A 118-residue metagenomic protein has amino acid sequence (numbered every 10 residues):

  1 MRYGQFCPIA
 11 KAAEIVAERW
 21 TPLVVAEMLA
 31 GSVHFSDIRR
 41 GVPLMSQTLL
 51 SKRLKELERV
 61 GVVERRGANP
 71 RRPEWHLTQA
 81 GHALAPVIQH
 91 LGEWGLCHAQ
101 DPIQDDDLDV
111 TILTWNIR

Functional and structural regions predicted by a protein language model:
C7-T48, R71: N-terminal helix-turn-helix DNA-binding core of bacterial DNA-binding proteins
A17, N69-H90: Basic, amphipathic "hinge/linker" alpha-helix immediately C-terminal to the N-terminal HTH DNA-binding motif
R53: Residues within the DNA-recognition helix of helix-turn-helix
G61: Glycine-centered, phosphate/nucleic-acid-interacting loop/turn motifs that mediate DNA/RNA or nucleotide
R65: Short beta-strand "wing" residues that participate in macromolecule-binding interfaces
P86-R118: Amphipathic alpha-helical dimerization/coiled-coil segments that flank or bridge DNA-binding/regulatory modules
